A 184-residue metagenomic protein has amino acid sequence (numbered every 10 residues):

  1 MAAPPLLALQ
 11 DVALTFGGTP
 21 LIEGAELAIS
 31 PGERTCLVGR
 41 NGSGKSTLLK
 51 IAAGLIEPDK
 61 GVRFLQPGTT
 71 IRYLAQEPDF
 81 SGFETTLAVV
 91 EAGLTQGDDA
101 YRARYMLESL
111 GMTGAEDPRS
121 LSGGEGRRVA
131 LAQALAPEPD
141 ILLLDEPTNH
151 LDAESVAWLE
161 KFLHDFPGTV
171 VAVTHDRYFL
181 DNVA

Functional and structural regions predicted by a protein language model:
M1-A184: ABC ATP-binding cassette signature C-motif
